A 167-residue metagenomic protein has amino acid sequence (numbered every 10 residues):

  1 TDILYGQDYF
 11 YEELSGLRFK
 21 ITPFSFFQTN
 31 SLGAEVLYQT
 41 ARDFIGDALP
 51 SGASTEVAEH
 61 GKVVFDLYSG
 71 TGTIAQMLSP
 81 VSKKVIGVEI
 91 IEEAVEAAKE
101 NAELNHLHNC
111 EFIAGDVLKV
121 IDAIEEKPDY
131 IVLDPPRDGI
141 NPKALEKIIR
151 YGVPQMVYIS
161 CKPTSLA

Functional and structural regions predicted by a protein language model:
T1-S51, E59-A167: Rossmann-like S-adenosyl-L-methionine
